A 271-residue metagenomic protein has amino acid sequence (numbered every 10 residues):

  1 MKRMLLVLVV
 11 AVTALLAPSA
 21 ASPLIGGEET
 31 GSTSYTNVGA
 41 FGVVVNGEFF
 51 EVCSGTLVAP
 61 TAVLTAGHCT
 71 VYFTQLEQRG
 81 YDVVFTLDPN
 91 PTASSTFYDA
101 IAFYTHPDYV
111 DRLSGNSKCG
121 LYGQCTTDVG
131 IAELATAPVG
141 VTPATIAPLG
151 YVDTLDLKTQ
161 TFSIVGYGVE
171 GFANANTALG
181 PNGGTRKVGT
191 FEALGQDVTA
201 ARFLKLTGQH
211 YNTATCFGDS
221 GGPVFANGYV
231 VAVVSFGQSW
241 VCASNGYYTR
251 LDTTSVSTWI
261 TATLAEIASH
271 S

Functional and structural regions predicted by a protein language model:
M1-M4: Positively charged n-region of N-terminal signal peptides that target proteins for export
A21-P23: Boundary at the C-terminal end of the N-terminal hydrophobic targeting segment
I25-T33, G47, L76-G140, A144 (+1 more regions): Conserved catalytic-core segment of clan PA serine endopeptidases
G31-G39, V52-V71, E77-P91, N182-V198 (+1 more regions): C-terminal subregion of chymotrypsin/trypsin-like serine protease catalytic domains
V45, V63-L64, C69-V71, V110 (+4 more regions): Solvent-exposed loop/turn segments at secondary-structure junctions within structured extracellular/periplasmic domains
V110-Y122, L206, H210, A243-S244 (+1 more regions): Surface-exposed intrinsically disordered loops and tails
C125-N212, T253-I260: Chymotrypsin/trypsin-fold serine protease catalytic domain
